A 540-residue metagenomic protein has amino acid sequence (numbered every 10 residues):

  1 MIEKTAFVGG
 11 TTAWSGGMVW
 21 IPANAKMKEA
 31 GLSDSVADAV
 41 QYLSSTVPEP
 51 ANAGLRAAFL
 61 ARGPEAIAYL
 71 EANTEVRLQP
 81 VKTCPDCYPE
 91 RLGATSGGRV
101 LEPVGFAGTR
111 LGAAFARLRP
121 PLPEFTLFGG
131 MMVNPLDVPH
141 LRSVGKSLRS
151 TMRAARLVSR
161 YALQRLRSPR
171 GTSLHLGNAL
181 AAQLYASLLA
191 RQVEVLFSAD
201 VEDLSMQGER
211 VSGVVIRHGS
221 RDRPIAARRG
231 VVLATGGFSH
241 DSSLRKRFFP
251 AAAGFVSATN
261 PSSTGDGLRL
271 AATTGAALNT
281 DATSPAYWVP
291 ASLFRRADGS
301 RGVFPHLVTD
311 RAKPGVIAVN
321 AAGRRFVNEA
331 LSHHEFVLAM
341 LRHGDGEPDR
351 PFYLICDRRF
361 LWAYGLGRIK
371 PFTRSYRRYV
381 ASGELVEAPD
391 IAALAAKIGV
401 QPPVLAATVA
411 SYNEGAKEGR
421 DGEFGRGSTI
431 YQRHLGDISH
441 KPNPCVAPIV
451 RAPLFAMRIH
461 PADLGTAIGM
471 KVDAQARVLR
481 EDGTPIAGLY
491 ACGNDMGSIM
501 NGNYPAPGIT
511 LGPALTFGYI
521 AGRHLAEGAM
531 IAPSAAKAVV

Functional and structural regions predicted by a protein language model:
M1-G16: Glycine-rich FAD pyrophosphate-binding loop
A13-E194, V316-A318, R325, L331 (+4 more regions): Conserved N-terminal/central alpha/beta ligand/cofactor-binding core
P89, T95-G97, V104-R153, L268-L270 (+2 more regions): An anion/pyrophosphate-binding glycine-rich loop and adjacent beta-alpha core in soluble alpha-beta enzymes
G171-N178, A190, H218-A297, A476 (+2 more regions): Glycine-rich loop(s) and the adjacent beta-strand/alpha-helix scaffold that form part
D203, R210, V404-I499, N503: A glycine-rich dinucleotide-binding beta-alpha-beta segment and adjacent secondary-structure elements that constitute
R223-V231, G344, G365, L464-A532: C-terminal structured subdomain/cap of oxidoreductase catalytic cores
L268-A277, I398-Q401, A406-V409, G512-S534: Internal hydrophobic alpha-helix adjacent to the cofactor/substrate pocket in enzyme cavities
H343-P453, A521-H524, G528, V539-V540: Helix-rich C-terminal "cap"/substrate-channel and partner-interaction subdomain that packs against the flavin-binding
